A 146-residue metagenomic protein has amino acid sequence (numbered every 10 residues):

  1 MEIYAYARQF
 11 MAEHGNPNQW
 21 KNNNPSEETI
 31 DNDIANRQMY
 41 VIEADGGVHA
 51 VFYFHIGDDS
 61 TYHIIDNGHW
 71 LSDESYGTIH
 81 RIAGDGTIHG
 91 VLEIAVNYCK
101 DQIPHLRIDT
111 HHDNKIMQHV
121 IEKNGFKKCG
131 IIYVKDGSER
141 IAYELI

Functional and structural regions predicted by a protein language model:
R8-E28: Conserved GNAT-fold acetyl-CoA-binding loop/helix
E28-V41, D58: A short helix-loop-beta-strand connector motif used in the catalytic cores of GNAT acetyltransferases and, in some
N36-F54: Conserved beta-hairpin
Y53-T87: Conserved acyl-donor/pantetheine-binding loop and adjacent beta-alpha core of acyl/acetyltransferases and related
T78, D101-H112: Conserved GNAT acetyl-CoA-binding A-motif
G84-D101, Q118-K123: Conserved acetyl-CoA-binding loop-helix of GNAT-fold acetyltransferases
D109, K127-I141: Conserved catalytic-core motifs of GNAT/GCN5-like acyltransferases
